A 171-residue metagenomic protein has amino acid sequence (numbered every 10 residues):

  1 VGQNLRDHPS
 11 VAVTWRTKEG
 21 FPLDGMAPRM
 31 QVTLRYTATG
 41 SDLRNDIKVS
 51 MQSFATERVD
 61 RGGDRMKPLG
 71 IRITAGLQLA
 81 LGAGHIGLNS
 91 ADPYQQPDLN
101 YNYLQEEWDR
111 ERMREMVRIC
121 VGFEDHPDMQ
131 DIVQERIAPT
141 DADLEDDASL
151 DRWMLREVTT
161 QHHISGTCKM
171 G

Functional and structural regions predicted by a protein language model:
V1-G25, A91: Glycine-rich loop(s) and the adjacent beta-strand/alpha-helix scaffold that form part
K18-P22, R29-G171: FAD-dependent oxidoreductase catalytic-site/capping-region signature
